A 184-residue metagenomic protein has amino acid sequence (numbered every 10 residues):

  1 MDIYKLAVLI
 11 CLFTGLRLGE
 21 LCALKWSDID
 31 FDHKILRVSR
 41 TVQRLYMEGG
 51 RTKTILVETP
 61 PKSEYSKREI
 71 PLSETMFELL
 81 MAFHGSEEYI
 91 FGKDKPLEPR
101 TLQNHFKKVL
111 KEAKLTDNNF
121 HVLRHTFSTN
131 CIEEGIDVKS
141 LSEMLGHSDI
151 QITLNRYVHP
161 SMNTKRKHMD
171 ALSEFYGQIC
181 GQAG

Functional and structural regions predicted by a protein language model:
M1-L24, D32, S66: Basic, Lys/Arg- and aromatic-enriched nucleic-acid-binding interface segment
I10-C11, N130-C131, M144: Short alpha-helical segment immediately N-terminal to, or the first helix within, an HTH/HTH-like DNA-binding domain
D28-I35, I136-R156: Short, polar N-cap/turn motifs at the start of nucleic acid-interacting alpha helices
H33, R44-K67, P71-M76, K93 (+1 more regions): C-terminal secondary-structure termini that scaffold catalytic or DNA-interacting sites
V42, F77, L145-D170: Catalytic-site neighborhood detector that most strongly recognizes the C-terminal catalytic loop/helix of tyrosine
P71-T116: Active-site/catalytic core of tyrosine-dependent DNA strand-transfer enzymes
L72, F106, S128-C131, L141 (+2 more regions): Hydrophobic, well-ordered secondary-structure elements that form the walls of internal hydrophobic environments
L97-P99, T116-G135: Short basic/aromatic active-site micro-motif
